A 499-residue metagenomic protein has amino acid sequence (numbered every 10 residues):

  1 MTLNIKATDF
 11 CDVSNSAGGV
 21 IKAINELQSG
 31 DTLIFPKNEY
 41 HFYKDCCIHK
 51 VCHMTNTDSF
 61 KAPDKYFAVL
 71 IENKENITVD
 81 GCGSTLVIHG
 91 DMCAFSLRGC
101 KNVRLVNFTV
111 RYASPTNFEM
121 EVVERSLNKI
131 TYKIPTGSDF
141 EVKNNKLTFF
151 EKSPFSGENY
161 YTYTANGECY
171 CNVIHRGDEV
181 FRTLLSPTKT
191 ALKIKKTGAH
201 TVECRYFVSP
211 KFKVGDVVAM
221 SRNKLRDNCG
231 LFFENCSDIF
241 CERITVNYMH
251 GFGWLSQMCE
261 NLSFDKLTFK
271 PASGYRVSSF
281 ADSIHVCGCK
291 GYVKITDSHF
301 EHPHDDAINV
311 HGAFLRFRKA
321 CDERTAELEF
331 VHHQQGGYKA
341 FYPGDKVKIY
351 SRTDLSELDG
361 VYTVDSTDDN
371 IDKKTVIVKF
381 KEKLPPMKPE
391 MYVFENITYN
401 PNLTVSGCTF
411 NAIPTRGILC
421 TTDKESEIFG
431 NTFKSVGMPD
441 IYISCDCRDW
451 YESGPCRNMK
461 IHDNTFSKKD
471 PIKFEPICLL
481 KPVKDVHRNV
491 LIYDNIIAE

Functional and structural regions predicted by a protein language model:
M1-G19: Right-handed parallel beta-helix/beta-solenoid
S16-E499: Extracellular parallel beta-helix/beta-solenoid repeat domains
